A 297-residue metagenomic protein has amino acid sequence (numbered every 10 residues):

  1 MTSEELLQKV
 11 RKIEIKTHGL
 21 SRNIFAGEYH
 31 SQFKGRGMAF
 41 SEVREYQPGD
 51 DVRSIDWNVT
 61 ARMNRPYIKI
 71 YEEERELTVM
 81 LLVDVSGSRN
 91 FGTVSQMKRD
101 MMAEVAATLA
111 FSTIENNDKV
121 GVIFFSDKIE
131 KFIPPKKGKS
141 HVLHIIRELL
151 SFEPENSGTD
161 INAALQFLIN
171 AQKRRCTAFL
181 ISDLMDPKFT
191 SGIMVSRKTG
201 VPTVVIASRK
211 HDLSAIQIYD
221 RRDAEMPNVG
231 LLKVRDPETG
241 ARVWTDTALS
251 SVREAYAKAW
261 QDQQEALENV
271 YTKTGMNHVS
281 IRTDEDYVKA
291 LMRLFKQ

Functional and structural regions predicted by a protein language model:
M1-F33, E42, N170-R174, K188-Q297: Von Willebrand factor type A / integrin I
M1-P135, T177-S182, P187-K188, M194 (+3 more regions): An amphipathic, basic-hydrophobic helix/alpha-beta surface used to engage anionic, phosphate-rich ligands or surfaces
G49, K128, E155, Y219-R221 (+1 more regions): Short, solvent-exposed coil/turn elements at secondary-structure transition points
P66-I68, A164-F167, G200-P202: A generic local structural motif
D100, E155-N162, K258-Q261: Conserved phosphate-coordination/catalytic loops
E104, T108, T159-Q166, E265 (+1 more regions): Short, contiguous clusters of charged residues that form electrostatic/catalytic patches at enzyme active sites, used
F132-R147, N269, K296-Q297: Short, electropositive alpha-helical surface patch
H141-C176, K188-M194, D220-R221: Von Willebrand factor
